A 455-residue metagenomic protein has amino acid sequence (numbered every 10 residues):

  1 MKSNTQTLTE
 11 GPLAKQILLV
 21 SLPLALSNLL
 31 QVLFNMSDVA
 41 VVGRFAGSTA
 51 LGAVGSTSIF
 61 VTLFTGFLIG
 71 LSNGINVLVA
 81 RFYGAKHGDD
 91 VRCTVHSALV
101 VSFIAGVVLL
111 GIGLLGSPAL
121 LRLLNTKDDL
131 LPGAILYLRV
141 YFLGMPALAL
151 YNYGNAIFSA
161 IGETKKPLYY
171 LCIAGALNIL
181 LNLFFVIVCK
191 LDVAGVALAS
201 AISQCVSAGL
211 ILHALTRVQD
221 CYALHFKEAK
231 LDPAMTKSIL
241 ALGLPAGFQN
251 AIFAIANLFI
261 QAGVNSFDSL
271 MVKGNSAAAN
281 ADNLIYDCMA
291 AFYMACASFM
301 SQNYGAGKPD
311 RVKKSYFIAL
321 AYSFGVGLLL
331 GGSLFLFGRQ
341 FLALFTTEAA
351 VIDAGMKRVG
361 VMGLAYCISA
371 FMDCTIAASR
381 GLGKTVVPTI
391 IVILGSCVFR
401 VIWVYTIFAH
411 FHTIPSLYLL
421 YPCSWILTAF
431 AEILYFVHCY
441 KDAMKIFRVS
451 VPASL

Functional and structural regions predicted by a protein language model:
M1-S21, V79-G144, L177, V188-L244 (+2 more regions): Short alpha-helical transmembrane segments in multi-pass integral membrane proteins
L8-F45, I59-G74, L78, F103-L110 (+5 more regions): N-terminal transmembrane alpha-helices
L19-D38, V140, Y151, A174 (+5 more regions): Transmembrane helical elements of multi-pass membrane transporters/channels
L24, N28, A40, V77 (+15 more regions): Transmembrane alpha-helix boundary and packing residues in multipass membrane permease domains and related
L33-L51, L121-D128, F184-L191, A251-L284 (+3 more regions): Helix-terminus/linker motif at the lipid-water interface of multi-pass membrane proteins
A46-I59, A134, L138, A197 (+3 more regions): Small-residue hotspots at the loop-to-helix junctions and early N-terminal turns of transmembrane alpha-helices
L51-G111, L148-P167, Q261, G274-G338 (+1 more regions): Small-residue-rich hydrophobic transmembrane alpha-helices
S72, Y141-S159, P167-G175, V196-I211 (+4 more regions): Short runs within selected transmembrane alpha-helices of multi-pass transporters and secretion channels
